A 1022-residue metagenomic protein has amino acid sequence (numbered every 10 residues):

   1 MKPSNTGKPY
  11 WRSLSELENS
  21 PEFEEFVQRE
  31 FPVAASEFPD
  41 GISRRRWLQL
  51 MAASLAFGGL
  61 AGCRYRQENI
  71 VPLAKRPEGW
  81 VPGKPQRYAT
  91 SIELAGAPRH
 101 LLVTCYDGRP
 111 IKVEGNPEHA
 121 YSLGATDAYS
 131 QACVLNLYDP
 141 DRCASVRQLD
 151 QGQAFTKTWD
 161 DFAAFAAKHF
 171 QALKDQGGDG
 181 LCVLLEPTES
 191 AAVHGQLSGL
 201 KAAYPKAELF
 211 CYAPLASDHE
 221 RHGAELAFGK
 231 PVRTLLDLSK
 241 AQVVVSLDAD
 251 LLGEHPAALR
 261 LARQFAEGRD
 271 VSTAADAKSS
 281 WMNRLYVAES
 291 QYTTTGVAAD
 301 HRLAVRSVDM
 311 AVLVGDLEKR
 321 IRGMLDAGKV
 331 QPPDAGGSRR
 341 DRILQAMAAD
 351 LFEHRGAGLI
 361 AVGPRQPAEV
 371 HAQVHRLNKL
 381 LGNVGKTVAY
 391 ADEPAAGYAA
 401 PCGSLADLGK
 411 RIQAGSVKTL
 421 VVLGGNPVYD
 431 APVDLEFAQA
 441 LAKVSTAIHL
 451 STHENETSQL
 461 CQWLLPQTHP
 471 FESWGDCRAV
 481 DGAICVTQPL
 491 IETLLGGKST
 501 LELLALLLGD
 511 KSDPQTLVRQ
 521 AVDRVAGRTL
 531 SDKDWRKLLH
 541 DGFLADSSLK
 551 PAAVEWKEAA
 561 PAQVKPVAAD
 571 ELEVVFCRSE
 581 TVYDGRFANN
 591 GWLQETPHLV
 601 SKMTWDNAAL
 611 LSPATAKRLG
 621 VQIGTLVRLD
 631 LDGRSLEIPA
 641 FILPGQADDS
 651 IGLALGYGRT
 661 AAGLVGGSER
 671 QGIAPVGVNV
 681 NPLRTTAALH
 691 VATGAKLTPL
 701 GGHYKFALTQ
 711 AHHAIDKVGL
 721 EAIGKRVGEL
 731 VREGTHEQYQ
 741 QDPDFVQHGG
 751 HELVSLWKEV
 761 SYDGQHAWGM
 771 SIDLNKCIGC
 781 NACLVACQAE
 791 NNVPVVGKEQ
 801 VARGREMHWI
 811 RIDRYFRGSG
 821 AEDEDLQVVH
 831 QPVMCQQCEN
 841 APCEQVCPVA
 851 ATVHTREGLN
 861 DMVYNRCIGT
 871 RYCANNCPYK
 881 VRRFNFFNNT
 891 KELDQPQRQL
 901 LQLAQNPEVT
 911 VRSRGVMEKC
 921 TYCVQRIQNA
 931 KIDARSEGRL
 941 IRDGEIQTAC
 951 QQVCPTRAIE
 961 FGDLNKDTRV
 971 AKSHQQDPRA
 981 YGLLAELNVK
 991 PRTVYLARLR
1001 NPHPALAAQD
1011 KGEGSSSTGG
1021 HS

Functional and structural regions predicted by a protein language model:
M1-D341, Q345, P597, T604-L610 (+4 more regions): N-terminal export/assembly segments and adjacent metallocofactor-ligating motifs of anaerobic energy-metabolism
E254-D276, P432-I448, A483-V486: A short, gly/pro- and small-residue-rich
V297-L303, P466-E472, A483-T493, L901-V909: Short beta-alpha connecting loops at secondary-structure transitions that line or flank enzyme active sites
A327, T493-P551: N-terminal leader/propeptide and maturation segments of large enzyme subunits in energy/redox metabolism and hydrolases
G356-A357, A361-V421, E580: Acidic catalytic cores of enzymes that act on phosphate-bearing nucleotides/polynucleotides
I412-G415, Y429-E472, A614: Hydrophobic alpha/beta core scaffold segments
H453-T487, E806-M807, I812, N885-Q899: Flexible glycine/proline-rich, aromatic-decorated loop/lid segments
R524-S601: Long, low-complexity segments enriched in small/aliphatic residues
